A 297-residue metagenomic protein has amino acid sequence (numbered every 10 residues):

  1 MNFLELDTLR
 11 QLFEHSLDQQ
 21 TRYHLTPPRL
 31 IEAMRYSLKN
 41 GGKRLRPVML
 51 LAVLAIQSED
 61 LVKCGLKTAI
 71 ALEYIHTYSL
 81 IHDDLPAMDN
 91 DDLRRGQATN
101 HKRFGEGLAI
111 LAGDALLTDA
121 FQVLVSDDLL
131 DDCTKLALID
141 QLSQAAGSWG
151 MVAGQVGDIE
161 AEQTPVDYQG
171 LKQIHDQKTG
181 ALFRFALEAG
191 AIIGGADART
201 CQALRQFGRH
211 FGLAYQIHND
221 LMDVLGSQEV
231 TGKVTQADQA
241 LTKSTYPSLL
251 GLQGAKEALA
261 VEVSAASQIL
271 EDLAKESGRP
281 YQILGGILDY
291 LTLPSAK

Functional and structural regions predicted by a protein language model:
M1-K297: All-alpha prenyltransferase/terpene-synthase fold signal
